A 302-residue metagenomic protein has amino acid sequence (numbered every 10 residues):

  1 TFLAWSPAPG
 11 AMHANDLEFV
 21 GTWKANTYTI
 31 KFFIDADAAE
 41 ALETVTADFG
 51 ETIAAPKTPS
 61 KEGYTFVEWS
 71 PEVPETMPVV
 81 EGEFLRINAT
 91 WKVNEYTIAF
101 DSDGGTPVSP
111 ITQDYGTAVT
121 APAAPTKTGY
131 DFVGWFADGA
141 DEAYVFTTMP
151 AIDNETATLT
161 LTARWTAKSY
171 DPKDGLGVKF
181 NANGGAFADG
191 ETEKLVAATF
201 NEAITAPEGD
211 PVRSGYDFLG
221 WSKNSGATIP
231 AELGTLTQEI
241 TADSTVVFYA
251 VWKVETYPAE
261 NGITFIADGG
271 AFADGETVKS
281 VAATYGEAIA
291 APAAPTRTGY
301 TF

Functional and structural regions predicted by a protein language model:
T1-T301: Secondary-structure capping and domain/repeat boundary segments
